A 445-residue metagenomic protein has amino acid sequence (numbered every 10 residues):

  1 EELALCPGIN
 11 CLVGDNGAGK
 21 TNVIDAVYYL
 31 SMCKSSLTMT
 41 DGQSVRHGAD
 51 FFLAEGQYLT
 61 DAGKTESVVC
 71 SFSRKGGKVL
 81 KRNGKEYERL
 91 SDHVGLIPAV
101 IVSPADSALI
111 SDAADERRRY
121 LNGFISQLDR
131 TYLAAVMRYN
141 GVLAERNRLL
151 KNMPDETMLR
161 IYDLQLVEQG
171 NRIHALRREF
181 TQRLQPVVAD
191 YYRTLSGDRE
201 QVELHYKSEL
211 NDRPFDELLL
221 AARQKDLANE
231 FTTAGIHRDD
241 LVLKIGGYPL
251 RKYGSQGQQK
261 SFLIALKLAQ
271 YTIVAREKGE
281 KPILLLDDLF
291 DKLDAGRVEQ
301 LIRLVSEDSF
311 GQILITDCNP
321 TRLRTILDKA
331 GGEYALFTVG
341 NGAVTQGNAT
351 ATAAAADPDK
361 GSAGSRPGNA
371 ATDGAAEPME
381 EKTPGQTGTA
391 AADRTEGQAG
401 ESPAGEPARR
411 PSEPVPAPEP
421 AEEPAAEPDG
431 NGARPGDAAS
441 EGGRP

Functional and structural regions predicted by a protein language model:
E1-D15, D41, T157-E168, R172-L285 (+9 more regions): Conserved NTPase motor "head" modules and their coupling/switch loops across ABC/AAA+ ATPases, GTPases, and GHKL ATPases
K20: Conserved lysine of the Walker
Y28: Helix-to-loop junction immediately C-terminal to a conserved catalytic motif
S31-I110, A114-E116, I125-L128, Y132 (+2 more regions): Nucleotide-state sensing region of NTPase/ATPase domains
A108-I110, D115-R160, L164: Long, charged N-terminal accessory/stalk domains
D317-N319: Conserved H-loop
